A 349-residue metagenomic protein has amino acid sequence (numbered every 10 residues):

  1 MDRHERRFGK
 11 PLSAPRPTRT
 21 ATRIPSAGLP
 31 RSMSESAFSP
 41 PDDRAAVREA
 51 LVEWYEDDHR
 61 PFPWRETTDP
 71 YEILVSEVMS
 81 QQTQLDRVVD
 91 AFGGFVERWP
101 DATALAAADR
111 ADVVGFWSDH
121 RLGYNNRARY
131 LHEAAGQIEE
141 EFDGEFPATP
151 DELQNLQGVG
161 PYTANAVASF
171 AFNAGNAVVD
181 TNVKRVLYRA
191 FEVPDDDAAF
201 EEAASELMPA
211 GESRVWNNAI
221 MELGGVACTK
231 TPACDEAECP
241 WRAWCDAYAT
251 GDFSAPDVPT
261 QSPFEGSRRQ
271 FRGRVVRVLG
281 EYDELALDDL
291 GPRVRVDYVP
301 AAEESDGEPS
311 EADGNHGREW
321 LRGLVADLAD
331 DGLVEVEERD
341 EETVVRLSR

Functional and structural regions predicted by a protein language model:
P41, A50, W54-Q270, V278 (+5 more regions): Catalytic cores of DNA base-excision repair glycosylases
D313-A329: Short amphipathic alpha-helical interaction segments
A329-E341: A short, conserved structural fragment
E341-S348: Minor-groove-contacting beta-hairpin "wing" of winged helix-turn-helix DNA-binding domains
